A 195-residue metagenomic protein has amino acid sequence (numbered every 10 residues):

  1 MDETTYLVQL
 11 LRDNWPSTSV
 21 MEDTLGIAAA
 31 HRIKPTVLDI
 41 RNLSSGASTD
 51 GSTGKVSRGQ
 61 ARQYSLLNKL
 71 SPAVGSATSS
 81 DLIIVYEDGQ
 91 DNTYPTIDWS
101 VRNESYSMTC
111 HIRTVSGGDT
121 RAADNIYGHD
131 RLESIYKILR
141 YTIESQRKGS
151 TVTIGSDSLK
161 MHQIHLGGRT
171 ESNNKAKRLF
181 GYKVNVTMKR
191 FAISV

Functional and structural regions predicted by a protein language model:
M1, S194-V195: Short, solvent-exposed mixed-charge patches
M1-W99, Q146-G155: Small/polar-rich, solvent-exposed N-terminal microdomains that initiate assembly or binding
L7-L11, I83-V85, M108-I112, L139 (+3 more regions): Hydrophobic beta-strand residues in large extracellular and virion-surface proteins
D81, E87, E104, D157 (+1 more regions): Polar/charged side chains located within well-ordered beta-strands of beta-rich proteins
W99-S105, R113-R147: Extracellular/virion structural assembly segments
S100-D119, K177-F191: Oligomerization/assembly interface segments of phage tail-like spikes and tubes
D130-I193: Acidic-leaning, charged glycine-interspersed low-complexity segments
